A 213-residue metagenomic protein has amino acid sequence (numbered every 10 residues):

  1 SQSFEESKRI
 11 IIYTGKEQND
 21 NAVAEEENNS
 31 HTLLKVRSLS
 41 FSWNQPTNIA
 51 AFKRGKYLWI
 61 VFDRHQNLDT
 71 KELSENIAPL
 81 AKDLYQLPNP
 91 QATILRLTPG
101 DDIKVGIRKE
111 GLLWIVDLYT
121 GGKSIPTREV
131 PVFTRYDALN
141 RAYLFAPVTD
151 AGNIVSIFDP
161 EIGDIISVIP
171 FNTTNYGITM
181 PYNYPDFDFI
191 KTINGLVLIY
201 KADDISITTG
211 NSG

Functional and structural regions predicted by a protein language model:
S1-G213: Short linear recognition/processing motifs and adjacent strand/loop elements at protein termini and domain edges
